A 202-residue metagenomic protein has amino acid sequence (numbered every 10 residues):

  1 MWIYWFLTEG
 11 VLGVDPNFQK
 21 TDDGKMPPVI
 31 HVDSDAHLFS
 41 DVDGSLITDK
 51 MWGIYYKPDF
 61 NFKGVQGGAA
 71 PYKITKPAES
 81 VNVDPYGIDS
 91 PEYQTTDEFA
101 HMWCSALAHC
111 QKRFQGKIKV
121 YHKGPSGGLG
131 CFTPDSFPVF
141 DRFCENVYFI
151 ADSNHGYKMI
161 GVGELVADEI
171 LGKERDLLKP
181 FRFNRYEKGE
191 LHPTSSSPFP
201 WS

Functional and structural regions predicted by a protein language model:
M1-E145: Active-site substrate-recognition segment that forms the wall of the catalytic cavity or substrate channel
Q94, H101-S202: C-terminal catalytic lobe of FAD-dependent flavoproteins
